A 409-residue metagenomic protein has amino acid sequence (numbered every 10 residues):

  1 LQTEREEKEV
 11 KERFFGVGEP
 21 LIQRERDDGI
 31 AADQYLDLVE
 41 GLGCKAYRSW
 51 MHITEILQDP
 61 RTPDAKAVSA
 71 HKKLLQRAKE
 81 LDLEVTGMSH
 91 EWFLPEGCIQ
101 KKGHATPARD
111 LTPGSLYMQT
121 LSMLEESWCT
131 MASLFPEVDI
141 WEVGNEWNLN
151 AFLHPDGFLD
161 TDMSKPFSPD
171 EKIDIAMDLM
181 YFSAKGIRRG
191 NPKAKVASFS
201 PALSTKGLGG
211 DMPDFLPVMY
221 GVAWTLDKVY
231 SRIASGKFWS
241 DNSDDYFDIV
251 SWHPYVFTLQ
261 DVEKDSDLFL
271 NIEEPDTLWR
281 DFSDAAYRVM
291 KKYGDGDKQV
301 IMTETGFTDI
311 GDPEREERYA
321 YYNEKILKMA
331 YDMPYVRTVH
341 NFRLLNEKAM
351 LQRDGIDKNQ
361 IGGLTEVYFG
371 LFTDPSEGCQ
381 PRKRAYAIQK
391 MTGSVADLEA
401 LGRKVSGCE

Functional and structural regions predicted by a protein language model:
Q2-W50: Boundary/entry segment of secreted carbohydrate-active catalytic domains
R13-E19, Y47-S49, L83-S89, D139-V143 (+4 more regions): Hydrophobic faces of well-ordered beta-strands that scaffold small-molecule active sites in alpha/beta enzyme cores
V17-D33, W50-S69, F93-E96, Q119 (+6 more regions): Acidic-and-aromatic substrate-binding clefts and catalytic sites of carbohydrate-active enzymes
R24-G41, L121-M131, D214-W239, A320-M329: Short, acidic/polar
V39-G210, F257: Substrate-binding cleft and catalytic face of glycoside hydrolase catalytic domains, especially the flexible beta-alpha
L121, D170-E316: Noncatalytic carbohydrate-binding groove/subsite architecture in carbohydrate-active enzymes
L124, E274-L364: Surface-exposed substrate-engagement region within the catalytic domains of secreted or surface-exposed extracellular
F152-L153, F158-F167, M333-E409: Aromatic-rich peripheral "rim/lid" segments of glycoside hydrolase catalytic domains that contact and position glycan
